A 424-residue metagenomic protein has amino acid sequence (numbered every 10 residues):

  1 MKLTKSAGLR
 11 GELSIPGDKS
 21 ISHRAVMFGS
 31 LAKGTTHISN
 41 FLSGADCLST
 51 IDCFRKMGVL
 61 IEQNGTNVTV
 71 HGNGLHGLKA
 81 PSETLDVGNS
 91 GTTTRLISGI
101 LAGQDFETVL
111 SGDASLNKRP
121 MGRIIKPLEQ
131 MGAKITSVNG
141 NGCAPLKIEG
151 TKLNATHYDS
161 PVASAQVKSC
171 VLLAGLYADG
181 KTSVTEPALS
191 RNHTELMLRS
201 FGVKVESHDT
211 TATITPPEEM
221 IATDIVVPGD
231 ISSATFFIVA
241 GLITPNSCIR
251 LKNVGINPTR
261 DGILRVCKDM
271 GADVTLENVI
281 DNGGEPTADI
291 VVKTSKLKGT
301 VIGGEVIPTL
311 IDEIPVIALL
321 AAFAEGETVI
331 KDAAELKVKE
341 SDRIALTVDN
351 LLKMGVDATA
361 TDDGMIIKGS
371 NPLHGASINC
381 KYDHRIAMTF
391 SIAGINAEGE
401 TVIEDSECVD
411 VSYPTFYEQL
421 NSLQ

Functional and structural regions predicted by a protein language model:
M1-Q424: Structural preference for solvent-exposed beta-strand-turn elements and adjacent flexible terminal/loop segments within
